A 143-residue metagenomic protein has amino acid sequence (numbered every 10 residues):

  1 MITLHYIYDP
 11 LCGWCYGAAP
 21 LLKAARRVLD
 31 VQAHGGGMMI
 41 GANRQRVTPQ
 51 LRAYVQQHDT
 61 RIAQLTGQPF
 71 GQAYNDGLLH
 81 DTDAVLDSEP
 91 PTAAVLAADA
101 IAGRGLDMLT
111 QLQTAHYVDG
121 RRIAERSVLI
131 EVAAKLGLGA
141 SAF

Functional and structural regions predicted by a protein language model:
M1-H5: Extreme N-terminal starter segment of soluble prokaryotic enzymes
Y8-L11: Short pre-active-site segment immediately N-terminal to redox-active cysteine/selenocysteine motifs in thiol-based
Y16-Y117, R121, E125-R126: Structural alpha/beta surface segment adjacent to cysteine/selenocysteine redox centers across thiol/disulfide enzymes
L129-F143: Long, charge-rich low-complexity segments
